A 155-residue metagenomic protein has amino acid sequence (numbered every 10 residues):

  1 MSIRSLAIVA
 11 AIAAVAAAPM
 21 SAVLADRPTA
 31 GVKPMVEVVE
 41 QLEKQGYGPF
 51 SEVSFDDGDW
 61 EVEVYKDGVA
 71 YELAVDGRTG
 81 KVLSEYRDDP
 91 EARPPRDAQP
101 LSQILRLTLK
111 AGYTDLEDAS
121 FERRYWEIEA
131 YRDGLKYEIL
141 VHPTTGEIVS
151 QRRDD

Functional and structural regions predicted by a protein language model:
M1-A10: Bacterial N-terminal signal peptides that target proteins for export
V9-A18: Bacterial N-terminal signal peptides
M20-A25: Sec/Tat signal peptide C-region and signal peptidase I cleavage site
R27-P49, P94-D115: Short, non-transmembrane alpha-helical segments in secretory-pathway proteins
E37-A70: N-terminal secretory signal peptides
V62-E63, G80, I128-A130, E138-V141 (+1 more regions): Conserved histidines in hydrophobic membrane contexts and catalytic metal-binding motifs
Y65-K110: Mid-chain, structured segments of secreted extracytoplasmic proteins
T144-D155: Short, low-complexity, Pro/Ser/Thr/Gly-rich segments in the mature regions of secreted, periplasmic
